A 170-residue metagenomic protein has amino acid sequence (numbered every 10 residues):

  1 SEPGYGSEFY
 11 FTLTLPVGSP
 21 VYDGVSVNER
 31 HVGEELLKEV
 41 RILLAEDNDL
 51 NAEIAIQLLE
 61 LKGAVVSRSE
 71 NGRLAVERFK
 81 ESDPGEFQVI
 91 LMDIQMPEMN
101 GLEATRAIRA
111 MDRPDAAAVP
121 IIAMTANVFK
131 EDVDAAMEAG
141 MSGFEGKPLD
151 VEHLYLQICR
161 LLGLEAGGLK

Functional and structural regions predicted by a protein language model:
S1-K170: C-terminal compact regulatory domains
